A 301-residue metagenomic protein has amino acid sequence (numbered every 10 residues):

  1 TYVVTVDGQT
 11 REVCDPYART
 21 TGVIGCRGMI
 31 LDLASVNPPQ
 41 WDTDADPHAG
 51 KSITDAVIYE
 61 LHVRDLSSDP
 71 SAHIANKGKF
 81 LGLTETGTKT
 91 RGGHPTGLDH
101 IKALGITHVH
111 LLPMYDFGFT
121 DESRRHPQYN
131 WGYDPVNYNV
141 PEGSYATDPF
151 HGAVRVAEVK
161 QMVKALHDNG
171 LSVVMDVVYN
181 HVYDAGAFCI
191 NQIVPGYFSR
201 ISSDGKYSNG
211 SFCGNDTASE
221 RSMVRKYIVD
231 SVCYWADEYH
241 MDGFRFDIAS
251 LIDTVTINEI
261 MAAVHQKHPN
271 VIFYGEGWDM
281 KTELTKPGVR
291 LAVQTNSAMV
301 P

Functional and structural regions predicted by a protein language model:
T1-E85: The feature marks proteins involved in alpha-glucan
Y2, L61, I101, L111 (+6 more regions): Conserved, mostly hydrophobic/aromatic
V3, E12-P16, D69-A75, P113 (+3 more regions): Short, solvent-exposed loop/turn and secondary-structure capping segments
D55-A56, L104-V109, D168-S172, H240-G243 (+1 more regions): Loop/turn elements at helix/coil->beta-strand transitions in domains of secreted/extracellular proteins
A72-K89, D121-D168, Y183-K226, D230-E238: Aromatic- and acidic-residue-enriched carbohydrate-binding clefts of CAZyme catalytic domains
H94-F117: Catalytic domains of carbohydrate-active enzymes, especially glycoside hydrolases
L112-D121, V177-G186, I248-D253, E276-M280: Short, solvent-exposed turn/loop segments enriched in Gly/Ser/Thr/Pro and often Arg
H126, G132-D134, N139, I248-P301: Active-site-proximal helices and loops of the catalytic beta/alpha 8
